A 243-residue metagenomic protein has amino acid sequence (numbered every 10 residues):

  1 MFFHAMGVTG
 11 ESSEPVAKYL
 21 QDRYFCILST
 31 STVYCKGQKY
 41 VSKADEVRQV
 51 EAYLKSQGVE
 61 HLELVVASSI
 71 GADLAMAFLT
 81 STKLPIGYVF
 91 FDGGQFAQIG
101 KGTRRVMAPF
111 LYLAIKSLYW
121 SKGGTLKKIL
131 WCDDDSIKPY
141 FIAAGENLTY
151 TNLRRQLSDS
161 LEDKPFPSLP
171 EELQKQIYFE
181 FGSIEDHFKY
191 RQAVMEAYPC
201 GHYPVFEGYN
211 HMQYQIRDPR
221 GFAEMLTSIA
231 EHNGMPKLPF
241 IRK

Functional and structural regions predicted by a protein language model:
M1-K36: Conserved HGGG/HGGXW glycine-rich cap/lid loop of the alpha/beta-hydrolase fold
L28-L64: Active-site loop/oxyanion-hole signature of alpha/beta-hydrolase fold enzymes
V66-A75: Gly/Ala-rich beta-loop-alpha elbow adjacent to hydrolase catalytic centers
T80-S117: Flexible "cap/lid" loop of the alpha/beta hydrolase fold
K101-G102, L118-E171: Conserved alpha/beta-hydrolase catalytic His-Asp/Glu region
S158-E196, Y214-Q215: Conserved serine/cysteine hydrolase catalytic core
Y198-M212: Catalytic histidine neighborhood in serine/cysteine hydrolases with alpha/beta-hydrolase-type architecture
Y209-F222: Catalytic histidine-centered segment of alpha/beta-hydrolase-like enzymes
